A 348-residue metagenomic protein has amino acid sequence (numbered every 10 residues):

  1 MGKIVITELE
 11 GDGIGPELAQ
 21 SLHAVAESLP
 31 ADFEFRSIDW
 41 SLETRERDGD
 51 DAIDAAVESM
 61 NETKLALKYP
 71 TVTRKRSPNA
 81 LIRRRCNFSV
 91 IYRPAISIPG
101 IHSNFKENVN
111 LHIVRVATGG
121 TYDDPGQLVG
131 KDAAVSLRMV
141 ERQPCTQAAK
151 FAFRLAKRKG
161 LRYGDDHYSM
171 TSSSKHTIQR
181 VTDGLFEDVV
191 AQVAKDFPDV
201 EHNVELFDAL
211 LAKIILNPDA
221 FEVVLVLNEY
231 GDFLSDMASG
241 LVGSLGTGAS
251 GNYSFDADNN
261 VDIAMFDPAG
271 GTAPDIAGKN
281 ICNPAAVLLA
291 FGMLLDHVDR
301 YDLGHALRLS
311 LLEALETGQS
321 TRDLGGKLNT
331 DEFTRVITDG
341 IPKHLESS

Functional and structural regions predicted by a protein language model:
V5-G11, A66-Y69, S169-H176, L289-D296 (+1 more regions): Short glycine-rich or small-residue beta-strand-to-loop segments that form or flank ligand, phosphate, metal/Fe-S
T7-S28, G130-L206, A220: Glycine-rich phosphate/diphosphate-binding loop of Rossmann-like nucleotide-binding domains
D12-G15, K64, V114, A152 (+5 more regions): Buried hydrophobic positions in well-ordered alpha/beta secondary-structure cores of metabolic enzymes
D32-A55, I214: N-terminal beta-loop-helix "entrance" segment that forms/cooperates in small-molecule cofactor or anionic ligand
E34-S37, G160-S173, F197-E205, R300-R308 (+2 more regions): Flexible, glycine/charged-enriched surface loops at secondary-structure junctions
E43, E205-A212: Short acidic loop-to-helix transition motifs that present clustered carboxylates
R45-R138, E229: N-terminal glycine-rich phosphate/adenylate-binding segment common to multiple enzyme folds
K213-Q319: Glycine-rich phosphate/nucleotide-binding loop
